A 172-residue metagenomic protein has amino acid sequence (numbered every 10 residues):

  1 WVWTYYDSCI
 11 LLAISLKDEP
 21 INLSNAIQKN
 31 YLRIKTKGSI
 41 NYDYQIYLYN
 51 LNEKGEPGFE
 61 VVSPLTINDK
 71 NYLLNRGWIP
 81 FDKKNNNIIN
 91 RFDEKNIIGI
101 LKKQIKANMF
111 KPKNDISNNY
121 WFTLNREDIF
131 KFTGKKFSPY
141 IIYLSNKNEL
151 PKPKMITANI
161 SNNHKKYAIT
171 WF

Functional and structural regions predicted by a protein language model:
W1-F172: Surface-exposed, charge/polar-rich loops and edge strands
